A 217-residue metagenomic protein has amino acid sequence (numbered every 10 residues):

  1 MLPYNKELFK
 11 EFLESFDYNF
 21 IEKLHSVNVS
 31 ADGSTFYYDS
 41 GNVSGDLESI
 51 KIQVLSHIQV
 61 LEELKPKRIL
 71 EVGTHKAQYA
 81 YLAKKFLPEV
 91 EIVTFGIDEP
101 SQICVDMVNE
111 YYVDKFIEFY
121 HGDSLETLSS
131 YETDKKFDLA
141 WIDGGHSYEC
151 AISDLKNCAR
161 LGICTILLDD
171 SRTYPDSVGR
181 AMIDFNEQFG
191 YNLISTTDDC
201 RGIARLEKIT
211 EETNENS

Functional and structural regions predicted by a protein language model:
M1-W141, G145-S217: A short alpha-helical cap/connector motif
